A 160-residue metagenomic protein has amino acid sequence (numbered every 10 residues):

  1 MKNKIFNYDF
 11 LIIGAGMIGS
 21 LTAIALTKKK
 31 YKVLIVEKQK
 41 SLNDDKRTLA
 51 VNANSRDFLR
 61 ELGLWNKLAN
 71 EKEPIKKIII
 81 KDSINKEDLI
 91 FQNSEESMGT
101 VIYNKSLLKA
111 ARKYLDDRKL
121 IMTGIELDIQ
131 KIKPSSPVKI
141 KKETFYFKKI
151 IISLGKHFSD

Functional and structural regions predicted by a protein language model:
K2-I18, L34: Beta1/beta-strand and adjacent pyrophosphate-binding region of the FAD-binding site in flavoprotein oxidoreductases
F6, E73-P74, I79-D160: Conserved N-terminal helical subregion
L11-I13, I24-R47: Glycine-rich FAD pyrophosphate-binding loop
I18, S41, H157: Conserved Rossmann-like nucleotide-cofactor binding loop
S20-L21, N54: Short alpha-helical segment within the catalytic ATP-binding CA
D45-D82: N-terminal FAD cofactor-binding segment of flavoenzymes
